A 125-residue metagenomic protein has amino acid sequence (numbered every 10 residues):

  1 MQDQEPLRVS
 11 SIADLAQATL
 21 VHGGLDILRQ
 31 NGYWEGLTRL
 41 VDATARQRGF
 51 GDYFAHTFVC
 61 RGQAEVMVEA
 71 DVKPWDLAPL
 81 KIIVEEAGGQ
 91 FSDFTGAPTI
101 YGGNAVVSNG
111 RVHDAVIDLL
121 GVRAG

Functional and structural regions predicted by a protein language model:
M1-D3: Phosphate-binding/catalytic loop of phosphoryl-transfer enzymes
R8-G125: An extended, acidic
